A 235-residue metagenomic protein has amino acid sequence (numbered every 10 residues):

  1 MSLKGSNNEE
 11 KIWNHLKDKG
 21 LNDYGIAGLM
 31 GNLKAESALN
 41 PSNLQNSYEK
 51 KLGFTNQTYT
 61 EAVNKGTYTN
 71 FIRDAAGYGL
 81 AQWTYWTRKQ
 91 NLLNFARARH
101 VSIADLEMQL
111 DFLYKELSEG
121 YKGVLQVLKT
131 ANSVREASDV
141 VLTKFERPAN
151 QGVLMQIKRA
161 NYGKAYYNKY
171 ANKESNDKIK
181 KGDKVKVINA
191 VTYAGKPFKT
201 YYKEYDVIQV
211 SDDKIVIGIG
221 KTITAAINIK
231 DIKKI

Functional and structural regions predicted by a protein language model:
M1-G31, K50-K51, T55-Y68, I103 (+2 more regions): Extracellular cell-wall/glycan-interacting regions and their flexible linkers
S2-N7, K11, S37-K129: Peptidoglycan-targeting cell-wall enzymes and recognition modules
K17-L21, G31-A38, L44, Y85-R88 (+3 more regions): Sec-exported extracytoplasmic/periplasmic mature domains
N94, D111, K144, P197 (+1 more regions): Intrinsic disorder/low-structure terminal segments
A96-N168: A charged, amphipathic interaction segment
